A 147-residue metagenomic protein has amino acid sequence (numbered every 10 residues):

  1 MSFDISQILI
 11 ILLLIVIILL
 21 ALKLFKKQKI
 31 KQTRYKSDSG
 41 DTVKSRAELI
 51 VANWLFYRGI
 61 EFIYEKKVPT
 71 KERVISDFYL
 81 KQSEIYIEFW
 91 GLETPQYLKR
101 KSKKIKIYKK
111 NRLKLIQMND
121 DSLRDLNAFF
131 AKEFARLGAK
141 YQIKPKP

Functional and structural regions predicted by a protein language model:
M1-L9: Juxtamembrane/start-of-transmembrane alpha-helix segments at the extracytoplasmic/lumenal side of membrane anchors
L9-P147: Nucleic-acid endo/exonuclease domains
